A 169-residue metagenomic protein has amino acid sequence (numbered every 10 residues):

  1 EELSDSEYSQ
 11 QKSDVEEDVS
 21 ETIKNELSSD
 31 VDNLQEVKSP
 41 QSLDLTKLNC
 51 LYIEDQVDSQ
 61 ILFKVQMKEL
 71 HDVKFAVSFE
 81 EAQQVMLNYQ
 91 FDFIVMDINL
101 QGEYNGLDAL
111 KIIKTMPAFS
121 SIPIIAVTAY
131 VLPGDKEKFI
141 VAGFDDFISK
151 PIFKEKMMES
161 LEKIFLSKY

Functional and structural regions predicted by a protein language model:
E1-K38: C-terminal catalytic ATP-binding subdomain
D18, I152-L161: C-terminal output helix
T46-V57, F63-M67, I94: Conserved acidic segment of CheY-like receiver
H71-F79, V85, I148: Short hydrophobic/Thr-rich beta-strand motif most characteristic of the beta2 strand and flanking loop of CheY-like
Q84, N105-S120: Short amphipathic alpha-helix used as the core "switch/output" element in two-component signaling
Y89-L100: Active-site beta3 strand of CheY-like receiver
L107-D108, V131-D146, E159: Alpha4 helix (beta4-alpha4-beta5 surface) of REC/receiver domains from two-component response regulators
